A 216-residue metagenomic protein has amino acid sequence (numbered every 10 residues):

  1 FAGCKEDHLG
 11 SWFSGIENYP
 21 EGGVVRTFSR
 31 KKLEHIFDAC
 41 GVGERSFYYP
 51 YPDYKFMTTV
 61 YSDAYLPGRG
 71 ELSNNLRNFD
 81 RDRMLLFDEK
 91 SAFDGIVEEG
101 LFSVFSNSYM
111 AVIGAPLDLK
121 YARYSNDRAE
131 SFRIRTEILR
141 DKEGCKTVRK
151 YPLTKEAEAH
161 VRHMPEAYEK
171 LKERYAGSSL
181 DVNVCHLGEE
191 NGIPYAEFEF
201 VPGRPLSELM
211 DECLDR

Functional and structural regions predicted by a protein language model:
A2-G3, P50: Alpha/beta-hydrolase-fold catalytic nucleophile elbow
G3-V24: Short, glycine-/aromatic-enriched active-site segment of Class I SAM-dependent methyltransferases
G23-Y49: Short alpha-helix
R45-R83: Conserved catalytic loop of SAM-dependent methyltransferase domains
R77-V112, P116: Conserved Class I S-adenosyl-L-methionine
F105-V112, S131-T136, I193-Y195: Short hydrophobic/aromatic beta-strand or adjacent loop that forms the aromatic wall/cage of a ligand/substrate-binding
A122-E173: ATP-binding glycine-rich loop module of kinase domains
V182-R216: Conserved structural core of kinase catalytic domains
